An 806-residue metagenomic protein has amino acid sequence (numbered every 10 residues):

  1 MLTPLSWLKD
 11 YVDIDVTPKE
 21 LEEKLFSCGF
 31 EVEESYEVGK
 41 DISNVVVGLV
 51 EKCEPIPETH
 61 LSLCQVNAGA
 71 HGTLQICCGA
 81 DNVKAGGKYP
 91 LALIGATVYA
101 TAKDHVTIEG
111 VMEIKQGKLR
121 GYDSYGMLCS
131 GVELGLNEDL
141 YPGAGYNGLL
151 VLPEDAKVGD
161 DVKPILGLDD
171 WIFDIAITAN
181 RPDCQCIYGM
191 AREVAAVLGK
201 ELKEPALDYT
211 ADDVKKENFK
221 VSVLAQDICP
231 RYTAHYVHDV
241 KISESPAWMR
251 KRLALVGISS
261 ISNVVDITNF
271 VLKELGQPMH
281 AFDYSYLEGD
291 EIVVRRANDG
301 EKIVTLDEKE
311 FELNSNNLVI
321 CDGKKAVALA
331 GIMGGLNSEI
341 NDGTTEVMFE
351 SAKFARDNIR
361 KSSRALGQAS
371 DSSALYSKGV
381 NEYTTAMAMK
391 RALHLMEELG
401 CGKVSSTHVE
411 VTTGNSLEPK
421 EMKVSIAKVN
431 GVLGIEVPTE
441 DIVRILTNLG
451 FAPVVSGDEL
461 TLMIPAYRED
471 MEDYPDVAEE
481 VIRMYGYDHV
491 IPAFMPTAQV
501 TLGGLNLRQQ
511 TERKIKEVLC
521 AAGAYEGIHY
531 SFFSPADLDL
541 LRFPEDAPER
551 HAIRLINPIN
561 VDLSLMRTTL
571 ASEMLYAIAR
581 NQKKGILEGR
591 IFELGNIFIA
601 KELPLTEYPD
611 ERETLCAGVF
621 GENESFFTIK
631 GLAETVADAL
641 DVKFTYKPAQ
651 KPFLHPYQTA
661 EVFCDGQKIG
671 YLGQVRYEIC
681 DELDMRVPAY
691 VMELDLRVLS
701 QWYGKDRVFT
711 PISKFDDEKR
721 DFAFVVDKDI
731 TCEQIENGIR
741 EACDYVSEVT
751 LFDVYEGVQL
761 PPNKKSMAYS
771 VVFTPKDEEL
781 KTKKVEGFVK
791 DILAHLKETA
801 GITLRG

Functional and structural regions predicted by a protein language model:
M1-A211, M348, D371, G379-E382 (+2 more regions): Phosphate-backbone binding interfaces of nucleic-acid-interacting proteins
P4-L5, E23, P55-P57, L198 (+1 more regions): Glycine/proline-enriched, intrinsically flexible loops and inter-domain linkers
G39-S43, Y209-D212, Q499-V500, G504 (+3 more regions): Beta-rich nucleic-acid/ligand-interaction surfaces
V47-C77, L255, S262, T268-N337: Conserved mixed alpha/beta core segments that line enzyme active sites in large multi-domain catalysts
R120-C129, E133-G135, G145, K163 (+5 more regions): Mobile "lid/hinge" segments at catalytic clefts and subdomain interfaces of large enzymes
L198-V223, G400-V429: Terminal amphipathic helices with adjacent charged low-complexity linkers/tails
M422-L587, R720, V772-T774, K783-G806: Extended, well-folded interaction surfaces typified by the phenylalanyl-tRNA synthetase beta subunit core
N448-V454, D470, K601-L605, D610-E611 (+2 more regions): A carboxyl-terminal module marker
